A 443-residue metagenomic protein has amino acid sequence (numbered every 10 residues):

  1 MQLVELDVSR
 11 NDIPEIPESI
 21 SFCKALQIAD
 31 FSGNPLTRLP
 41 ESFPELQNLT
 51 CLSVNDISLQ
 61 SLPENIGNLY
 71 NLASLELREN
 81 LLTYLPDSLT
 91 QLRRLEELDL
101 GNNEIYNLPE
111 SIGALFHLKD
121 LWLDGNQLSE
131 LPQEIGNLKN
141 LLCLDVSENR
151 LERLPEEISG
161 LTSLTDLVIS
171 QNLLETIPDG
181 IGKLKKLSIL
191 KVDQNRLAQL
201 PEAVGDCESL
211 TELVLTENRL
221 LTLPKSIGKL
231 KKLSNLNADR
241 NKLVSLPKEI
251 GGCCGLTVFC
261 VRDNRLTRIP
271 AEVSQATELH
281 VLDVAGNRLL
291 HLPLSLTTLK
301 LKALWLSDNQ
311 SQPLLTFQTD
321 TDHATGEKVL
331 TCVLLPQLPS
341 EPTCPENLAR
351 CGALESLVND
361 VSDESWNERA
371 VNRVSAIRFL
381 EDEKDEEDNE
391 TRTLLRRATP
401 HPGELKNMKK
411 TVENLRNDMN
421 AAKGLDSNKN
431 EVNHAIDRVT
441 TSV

Functional and structural regions predicted by a protein language model:
M1-G101, N107, S111-A114: A generic tandem-repeat structural signature
M1-L3, S21-L26, P44-L49, G67-L72 (+10 more regions): Leucine-rich repeat
L6-V8, L26-F31, L49-V54, L72-L77 (+10 more regions): Conserved hydrophobic beta-strand positions in leucine-rich repeat
I16-S19, L39-E41, L62-E64, L85-D87 (+10 more regions): The feature encodes a structural signal of leucine-rich repeats
E130, D145-I269: Eukaryotic tandem repeat interaction scaffolds
T257-F259, D263-K410, N414-A421: Leucine-rich repeat domain C-terminal region
T411, D426, H434-T441: Allosteric cytosolic regulatory segments
